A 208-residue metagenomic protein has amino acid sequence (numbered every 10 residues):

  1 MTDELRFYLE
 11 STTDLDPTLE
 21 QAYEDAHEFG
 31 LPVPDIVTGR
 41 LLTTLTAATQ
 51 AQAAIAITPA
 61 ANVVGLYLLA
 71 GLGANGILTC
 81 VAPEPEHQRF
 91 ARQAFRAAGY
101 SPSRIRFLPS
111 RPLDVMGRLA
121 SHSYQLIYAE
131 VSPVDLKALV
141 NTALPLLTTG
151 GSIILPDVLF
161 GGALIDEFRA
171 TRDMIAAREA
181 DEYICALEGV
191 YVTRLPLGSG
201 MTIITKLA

Functional and structural regions predicted by a protein language model:
M1-L126, V131-S152, V158-A208: A short alpha-helical cap/connector motif
